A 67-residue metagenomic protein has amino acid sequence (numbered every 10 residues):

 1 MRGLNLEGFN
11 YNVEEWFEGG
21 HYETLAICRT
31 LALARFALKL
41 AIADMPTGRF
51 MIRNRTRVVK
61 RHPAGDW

Functional and structural regions predicted by a protein language model:
M1-T24: Short aromatic-glycine-(Arg/Gly/Cys) micro-motifs in beta-strand/loop hairpins
G20-A26, V58-R61: Surface-exposed loop/edge segments in extracytoplasmic proteins
C28-F50: A short, charged, amphipathic alpha-helix used as a generic interaction element across diverse proteins
A43-W67: Short, mixed-charge low-complexity intrinsically disordered segments
